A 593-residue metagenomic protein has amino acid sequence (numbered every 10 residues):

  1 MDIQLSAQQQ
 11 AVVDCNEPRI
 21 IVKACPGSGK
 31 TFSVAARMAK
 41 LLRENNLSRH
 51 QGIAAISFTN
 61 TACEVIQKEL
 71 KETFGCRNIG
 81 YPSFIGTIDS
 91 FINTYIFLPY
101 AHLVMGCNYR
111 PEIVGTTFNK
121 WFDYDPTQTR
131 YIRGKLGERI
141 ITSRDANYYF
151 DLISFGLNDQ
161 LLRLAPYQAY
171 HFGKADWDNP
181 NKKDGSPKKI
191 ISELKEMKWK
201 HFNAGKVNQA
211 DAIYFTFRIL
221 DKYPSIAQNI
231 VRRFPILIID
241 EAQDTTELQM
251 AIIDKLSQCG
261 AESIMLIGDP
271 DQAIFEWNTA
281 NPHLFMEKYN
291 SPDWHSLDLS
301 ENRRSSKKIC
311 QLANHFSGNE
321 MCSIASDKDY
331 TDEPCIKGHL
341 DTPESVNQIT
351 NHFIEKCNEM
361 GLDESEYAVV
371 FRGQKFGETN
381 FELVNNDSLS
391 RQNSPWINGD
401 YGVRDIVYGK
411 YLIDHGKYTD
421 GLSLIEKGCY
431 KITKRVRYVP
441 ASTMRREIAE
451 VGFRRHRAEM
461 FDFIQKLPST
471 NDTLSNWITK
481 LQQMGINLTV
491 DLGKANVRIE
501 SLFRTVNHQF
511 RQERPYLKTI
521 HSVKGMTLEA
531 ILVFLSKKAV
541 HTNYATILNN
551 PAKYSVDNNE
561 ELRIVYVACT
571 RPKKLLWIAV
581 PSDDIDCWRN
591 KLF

Functional and structural regions predicted by a protein language model:
M1-D14, P18-P26, F32-S33, G52-A54 (+2 more regions): Accessory N-terminal region flanking or inserted into the helicase ATPase core in nucleic-acid motor proteins
M1-L103, Q228, K518, V523-K524 (+1 more regions): P-loop NTPase Walker
Q51-G52, E64-D159: Conserved P-loop NTPase-based nucleic-acid remodeling module centered on helicase motor cores
E247, I252-D329: Conserved RecA-like helicase ATPase core segment that couples NTP binding/hydrolysis to strand translocation
D293-H295, S300-R391, K466-D472, N476 (+1 more regions): Helicase P-loop NTPase motor core
T331-E333, G361-Q482: ATPase/helicase motor core of nucleic-acid motors
C429-A530, L535-L548, K573: Accessory C-terminal helicase-associated subdomains
A530, S536-F593: C-terminal accessory regions
